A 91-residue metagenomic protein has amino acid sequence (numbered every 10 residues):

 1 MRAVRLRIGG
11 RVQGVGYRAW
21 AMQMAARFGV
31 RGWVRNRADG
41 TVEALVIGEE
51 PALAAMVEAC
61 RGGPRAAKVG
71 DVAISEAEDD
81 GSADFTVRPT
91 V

Functional and structural regions predicted by a protein language model:
M1-V91: Intrinsically disordered, low-complexity, mixed-charge
